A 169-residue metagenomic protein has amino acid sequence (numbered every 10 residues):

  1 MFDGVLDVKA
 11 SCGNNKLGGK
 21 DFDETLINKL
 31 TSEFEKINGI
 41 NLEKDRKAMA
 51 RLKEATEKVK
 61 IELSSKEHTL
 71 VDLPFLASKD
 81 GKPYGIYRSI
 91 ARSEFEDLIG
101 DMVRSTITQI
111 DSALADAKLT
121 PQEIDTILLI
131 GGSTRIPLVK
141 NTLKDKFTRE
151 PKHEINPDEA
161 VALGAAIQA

Functional and structural regions predicted by a protein language model:
M1-A169: Oxyanion-binding/catalytic loops of NTP- or PPi-dependent enzymes
